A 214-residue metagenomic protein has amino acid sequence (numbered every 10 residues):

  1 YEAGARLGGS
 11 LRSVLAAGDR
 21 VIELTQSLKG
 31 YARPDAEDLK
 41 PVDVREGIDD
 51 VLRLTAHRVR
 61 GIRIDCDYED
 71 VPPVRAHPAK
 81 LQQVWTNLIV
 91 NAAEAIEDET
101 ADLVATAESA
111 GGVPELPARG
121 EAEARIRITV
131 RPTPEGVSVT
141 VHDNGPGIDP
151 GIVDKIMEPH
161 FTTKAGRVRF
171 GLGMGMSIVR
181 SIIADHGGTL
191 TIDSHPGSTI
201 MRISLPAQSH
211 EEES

Functional and structural regions predicted by a protein language model:
Y1-D19, A101-G111: Histidine phosphotransfer helical core of two-component systems
G4-G8, D38-L52: A conserved beta-strand-to-alpha-helix junction within the catalytic ATP-binding
V44, G147-K155, R169: Short helix N-cap motif at coil->helix boundaries in the Bergerat
R63-P73: Conserved catalytic submotifs in the C-terminal HATPase_c
D143: Acidic ATP/Mg2+-coordinating residue in the GHKL
G175-V179: Short alpha-helical Gxxx[C/S/T] motif in the catalytic ATP-binding
I182-I183: Detector for a conserved hydrophobic position within an alpha-helical segment of the HATPase_c
G187-G188: Conserved glycine-rich
